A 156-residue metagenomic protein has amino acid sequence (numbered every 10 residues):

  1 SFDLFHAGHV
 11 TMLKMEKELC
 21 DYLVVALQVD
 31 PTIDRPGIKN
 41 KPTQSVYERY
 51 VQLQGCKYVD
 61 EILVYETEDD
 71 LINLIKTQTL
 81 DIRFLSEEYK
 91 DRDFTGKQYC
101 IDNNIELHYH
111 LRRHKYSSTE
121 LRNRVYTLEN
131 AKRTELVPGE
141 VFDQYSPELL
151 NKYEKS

Functional and structural regions predicted by a protein language model:
S1-S156: Nucleotidyltransferase catalytic core that binds NTPs
